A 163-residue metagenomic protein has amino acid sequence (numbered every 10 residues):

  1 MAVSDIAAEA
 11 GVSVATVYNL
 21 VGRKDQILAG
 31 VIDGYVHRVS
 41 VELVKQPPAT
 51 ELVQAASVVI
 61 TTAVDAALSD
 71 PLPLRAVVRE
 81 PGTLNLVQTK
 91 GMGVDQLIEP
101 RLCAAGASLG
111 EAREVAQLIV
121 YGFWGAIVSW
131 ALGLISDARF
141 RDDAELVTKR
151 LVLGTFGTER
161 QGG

Functional and structural regions predicted by a protein language model:
M1-A2, K24, A105, L109-G110 (+1 more regions): Short glycine/proline-centered loop/turn elements that form peptide/ligand docking sites
M1-Q26, G30: Helix-turn-helix
E9, Q26-Q46, Q54, V58-D65 (+4 more regions): Alpha-helical structural segments
L43-P47, P71-P81, W130-L134: Secondary-structure edge/capping motif, primarily at the C-terminal ends of alpha-helices and the immediately following
T61-L68, R79-G82, R101-A104, L151-V152: Helix-loop "lid/cap" segments that line or gate small-molecule binding pockets
A66-S69, V120-A138, K149-Q161: Amphipathic C-terminal alpha-helical segment
L72-V78, L86, R139, R160: Short, hydrophobic secondary-structure boundary micro-motifs
G82-L118, V128, D142-K149: Amphipathic alpha-helical packing segments from all-alpha helical-bundle domains
